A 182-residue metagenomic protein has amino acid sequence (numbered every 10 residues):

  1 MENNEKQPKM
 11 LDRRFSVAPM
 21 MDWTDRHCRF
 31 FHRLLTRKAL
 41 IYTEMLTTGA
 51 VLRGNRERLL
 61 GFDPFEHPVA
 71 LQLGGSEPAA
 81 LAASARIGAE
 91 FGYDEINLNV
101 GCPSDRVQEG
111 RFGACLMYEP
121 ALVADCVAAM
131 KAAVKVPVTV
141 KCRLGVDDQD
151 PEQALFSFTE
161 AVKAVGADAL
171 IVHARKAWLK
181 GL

Functional and structural regions predicted by a protein language model:
E2-K6, M20-D94: Glycine-rich, positively charged N-terminal anion/phosphate-binding segment
E2-K9, Q149-Q153: Intrinsically disordered, low-complexity coil segments
L11-R13, G49-P68, C102, R106-G110 (+1 more regions): N-terminal small/glycine-rich loop or linker at the start of catalytic domains across soluble metabolic enzymes
R14-W23, H67-L81, C142-L155, G181: Active-site mouth loops of central-metabolism enzymes
S16, I41-Y42, A70-Q72, N97-N99 (+2 more regions): Conserved beta-strand positions in the central sheet of alpha/beta enzyme cores
M21, L116-E119: Alpha-helix initiation/capping motif
F30, L34, A82-I96, V100-F112 (+1 more regions): Alpha/beta enzyme core
R58-F62, A114-L116, F156-F158: Short, hinge-like loop/turn segments at secondary-structure boundaries
